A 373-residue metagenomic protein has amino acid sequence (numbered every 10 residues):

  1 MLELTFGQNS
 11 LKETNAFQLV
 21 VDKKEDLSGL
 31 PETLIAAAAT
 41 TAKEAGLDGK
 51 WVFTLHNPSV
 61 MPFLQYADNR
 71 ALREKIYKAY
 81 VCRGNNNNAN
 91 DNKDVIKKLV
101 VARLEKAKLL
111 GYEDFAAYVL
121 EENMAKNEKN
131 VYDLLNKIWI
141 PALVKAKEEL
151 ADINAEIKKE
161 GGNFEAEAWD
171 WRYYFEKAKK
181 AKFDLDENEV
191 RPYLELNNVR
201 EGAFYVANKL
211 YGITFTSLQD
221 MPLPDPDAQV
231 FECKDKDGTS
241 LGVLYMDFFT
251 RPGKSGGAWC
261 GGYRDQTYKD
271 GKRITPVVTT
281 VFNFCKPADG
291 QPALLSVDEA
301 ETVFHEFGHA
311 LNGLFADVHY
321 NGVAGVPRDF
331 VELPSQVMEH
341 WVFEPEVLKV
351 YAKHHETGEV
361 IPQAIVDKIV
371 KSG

Functional and structural regions predicted by a protein language model:
L2-T54, K97, A102, K108-K286 (+1 more regions): Active-site-proximal, well-structured secondary-structure segments within enzyme catalytic domains
N9, N57, N86, N90: Substrate/cofactor-recognition hotspot
A42, Y77-K97: A short, flexible low-complexity segment enriched in Lys/Arg and Gly/Pro that occurs in N-terminal basic tails
Y66-R83, E122: Short, charge-rich amphipathic alpha-helices with coiled-coil/heptad character
N90, K126, L194, L218 (+3 more regions): Alpha-helix capping and helix-loop boundary segments enriched in small/acidic/polar residues
L104-A107, G111, A207, K286 (+2 more regions): Active-site recognition of the HExxH zinc-binding catalytic motif
G261-Y263, P292-V297, E301-T302, G313-V337: Post-HEXXH active-site segment of zinc metalloproteases
H309, G313-Y320, Q336-L348, T357: Short, well-ordered loop/turn and helix-capping segments at boundaries between secondary-structure elements and domains
